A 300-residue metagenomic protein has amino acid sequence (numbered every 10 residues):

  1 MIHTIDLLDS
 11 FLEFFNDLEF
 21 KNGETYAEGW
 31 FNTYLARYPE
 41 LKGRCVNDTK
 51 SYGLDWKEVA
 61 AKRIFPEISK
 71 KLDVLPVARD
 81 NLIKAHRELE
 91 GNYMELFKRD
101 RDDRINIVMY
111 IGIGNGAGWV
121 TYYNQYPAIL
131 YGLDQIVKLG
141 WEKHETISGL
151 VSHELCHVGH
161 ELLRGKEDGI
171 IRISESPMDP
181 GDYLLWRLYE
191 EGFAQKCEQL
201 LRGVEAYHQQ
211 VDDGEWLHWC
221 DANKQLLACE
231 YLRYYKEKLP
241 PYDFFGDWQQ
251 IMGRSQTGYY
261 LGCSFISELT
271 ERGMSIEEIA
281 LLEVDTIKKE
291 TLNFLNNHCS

Functional and structural regions predicted by a protein language model:
M1-N22, Y26, I171-H218, A222 (+1 more regions): Post-HExxH zinc-binding segment in Zn-dependent metallohydrolases
M1-R79: Non-catalytic architectural context of zinc metalloproteases
I68-A128, H144: Auxiliary, metal-adjacent structural segments of Zn-dependent hydrolase domains
D80-K84, L184, L188, Q256 (+1 more regions): Soluble non-cytosolic domains of exported or imported proteins
R101, I107-Q135, C156-S176: A short mid-domain helix/strand-loop element embedded in enzyme catalytic domains that forms or borders the active-site
Q135-L150: Short pre-active-site segment immediately N-terminal to the catalytic Zn-binding motif
S148-G165, E191-Q195: Active-site recognition of the HExxH zinc-binding catalytic motif
V211-D212, W219-S300: Pan-zinc metallopeptidase signature
